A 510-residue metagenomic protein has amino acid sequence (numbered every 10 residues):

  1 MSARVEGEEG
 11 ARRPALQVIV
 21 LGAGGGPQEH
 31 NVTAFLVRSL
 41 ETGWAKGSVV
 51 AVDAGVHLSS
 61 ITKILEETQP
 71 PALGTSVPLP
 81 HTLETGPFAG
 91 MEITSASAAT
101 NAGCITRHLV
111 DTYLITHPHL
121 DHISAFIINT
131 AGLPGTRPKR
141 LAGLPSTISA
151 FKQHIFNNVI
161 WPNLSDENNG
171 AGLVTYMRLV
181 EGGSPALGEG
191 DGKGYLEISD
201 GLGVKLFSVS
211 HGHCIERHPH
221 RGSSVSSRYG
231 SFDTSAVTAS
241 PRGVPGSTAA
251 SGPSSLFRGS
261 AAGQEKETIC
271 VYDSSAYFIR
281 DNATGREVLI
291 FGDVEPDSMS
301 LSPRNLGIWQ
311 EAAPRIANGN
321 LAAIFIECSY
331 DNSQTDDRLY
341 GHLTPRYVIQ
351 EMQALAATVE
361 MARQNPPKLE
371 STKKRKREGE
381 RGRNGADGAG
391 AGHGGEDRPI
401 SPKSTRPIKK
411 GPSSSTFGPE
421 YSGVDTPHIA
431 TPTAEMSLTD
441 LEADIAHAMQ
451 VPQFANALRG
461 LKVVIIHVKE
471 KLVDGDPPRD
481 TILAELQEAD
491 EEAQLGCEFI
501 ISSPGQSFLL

Functional and structural regions predicted by a protein language model:
M1-L289, E295-S298, A357-P412, T416-G418 (+4 more regions): Binuclear metal-dependent hydrolase catalytic cores
A150, Q334-T335, R346-A356: Short alpha-helical interface patches
K266-S275, R280-D281, G285-C328, T335-Y347: Active-site-proximal loop/helix segments of hydrolase catalytic cores
A313, A317, M352-A356, E360 (+1 more regions): Alpha-helical repeat scaffolds in large eukaryotic proteins
F325-C328, N332, M352-R363: Alpha-helix capping/termination and helix-coil
G341-M352, D444-A446: Glycine-rich S-adenosyl-L-methionine
